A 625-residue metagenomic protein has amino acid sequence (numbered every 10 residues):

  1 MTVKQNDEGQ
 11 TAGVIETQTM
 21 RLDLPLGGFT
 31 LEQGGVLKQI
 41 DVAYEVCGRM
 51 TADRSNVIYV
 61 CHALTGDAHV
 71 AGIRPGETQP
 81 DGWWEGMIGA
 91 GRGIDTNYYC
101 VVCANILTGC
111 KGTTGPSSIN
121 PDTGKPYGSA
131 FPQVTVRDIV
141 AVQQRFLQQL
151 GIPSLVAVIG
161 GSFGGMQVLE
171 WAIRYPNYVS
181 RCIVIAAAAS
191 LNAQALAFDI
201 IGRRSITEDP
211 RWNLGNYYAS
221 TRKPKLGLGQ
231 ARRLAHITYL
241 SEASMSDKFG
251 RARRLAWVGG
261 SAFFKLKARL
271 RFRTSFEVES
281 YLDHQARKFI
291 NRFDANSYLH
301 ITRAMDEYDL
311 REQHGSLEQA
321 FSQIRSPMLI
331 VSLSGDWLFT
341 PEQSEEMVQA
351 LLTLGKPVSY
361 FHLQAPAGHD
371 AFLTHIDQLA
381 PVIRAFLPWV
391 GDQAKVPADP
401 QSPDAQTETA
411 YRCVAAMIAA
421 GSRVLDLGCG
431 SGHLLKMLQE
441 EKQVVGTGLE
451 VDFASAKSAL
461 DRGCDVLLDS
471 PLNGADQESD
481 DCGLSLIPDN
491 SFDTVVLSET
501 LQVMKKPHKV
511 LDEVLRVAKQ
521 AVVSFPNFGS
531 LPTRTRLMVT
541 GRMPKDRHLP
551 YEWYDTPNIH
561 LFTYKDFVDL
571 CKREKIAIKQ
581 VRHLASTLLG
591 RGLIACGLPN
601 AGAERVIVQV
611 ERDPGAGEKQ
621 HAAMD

Functional and structural regions predicted by a protein language model:
E45-R49, R54-P121: N-terminal cap/lid subdomain of alpha/beta-hydrolase-fold enzymes
R137-L155: Conserved acidic catalytic loop of the alpha/beta-hydrolase fold
V184-K288: Alpha/beta-hydrolase-fold enzymes
I330-S332: Short beta-strand/loop motif that positions the catalytic acidic residue of the alpha/beta-hydrolase fold
S359-P397: Catalytic active-site module of serine/aspartate enzymes centered on a nucleophile-bearing elbow/loop
A405-G421: Conserved alpha-helix/loop element of class I SAM-dependent methyltransferases that forms part of the SAM/SAH-binding
H433, M437-A475, D480-D481: Class I SAM-dependent methyltransferase SAM/SAH-binding core
K509-E513, Q520-E618, A623-D625: S-adenosyl-L-methionine-dependent methyltransferase catalytic module, highlighting the catalytic core
